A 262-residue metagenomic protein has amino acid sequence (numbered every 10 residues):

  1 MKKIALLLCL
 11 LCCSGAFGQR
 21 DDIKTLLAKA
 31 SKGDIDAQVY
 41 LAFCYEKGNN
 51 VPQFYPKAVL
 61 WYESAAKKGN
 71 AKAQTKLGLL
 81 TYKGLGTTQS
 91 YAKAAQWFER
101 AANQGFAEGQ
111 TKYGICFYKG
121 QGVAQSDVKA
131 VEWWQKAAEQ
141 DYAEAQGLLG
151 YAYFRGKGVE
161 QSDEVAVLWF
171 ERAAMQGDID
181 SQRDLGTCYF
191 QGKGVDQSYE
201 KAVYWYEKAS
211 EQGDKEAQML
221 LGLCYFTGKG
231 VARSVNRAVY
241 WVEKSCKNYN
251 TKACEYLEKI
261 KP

Functional and structural regions predicted by a protein language model:
I4-C13: Sec-dependent N-terminal signal peptides
G18-N49, S64: N-terminal segments that cap or nucleate solenoid repeat domains
S31-D34, K47-N49, F54, Y62 (+16 more regions): Short helix-capping/linker turns of helical repeat alpha-solenoids
V39, T75, Q96, T111 (+8 more regions): TPR/TPR-like alpha-solenoid signature
Y40-K47, V51, K76-K83, K112-K119 (+4 more regions): Hydrophobic face of amphipathic alpha-helices that form TPR/SEL1-like repeat modules and related alpha-solenoid
K244-P262: Terminal, low-structured helical/coil segments at or just beyond the last alpha-helical repeat
